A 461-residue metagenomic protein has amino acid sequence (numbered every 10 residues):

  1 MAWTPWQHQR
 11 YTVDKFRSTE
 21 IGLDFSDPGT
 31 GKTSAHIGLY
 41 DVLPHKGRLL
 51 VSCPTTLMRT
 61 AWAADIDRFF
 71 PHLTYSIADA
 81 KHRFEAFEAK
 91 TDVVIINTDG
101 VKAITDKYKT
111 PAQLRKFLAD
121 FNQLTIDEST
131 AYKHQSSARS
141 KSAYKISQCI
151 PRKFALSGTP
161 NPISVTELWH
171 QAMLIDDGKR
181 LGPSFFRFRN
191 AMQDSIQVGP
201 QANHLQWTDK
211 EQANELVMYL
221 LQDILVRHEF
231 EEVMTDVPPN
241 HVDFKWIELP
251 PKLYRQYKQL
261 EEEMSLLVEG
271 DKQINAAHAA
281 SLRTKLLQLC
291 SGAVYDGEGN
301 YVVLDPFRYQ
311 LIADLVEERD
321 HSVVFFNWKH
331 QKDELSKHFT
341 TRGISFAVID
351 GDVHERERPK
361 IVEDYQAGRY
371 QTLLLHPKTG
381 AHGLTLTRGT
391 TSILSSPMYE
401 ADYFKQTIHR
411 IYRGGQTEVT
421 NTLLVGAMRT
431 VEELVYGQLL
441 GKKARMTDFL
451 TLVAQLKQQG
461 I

Functional and structural regions predicted by a protein language model:
M1-A2, R17-I21, G29-T30, A35-P44 (+6 more regions): Conserved Helicase C-terminal RecA-like lobe
T33, K102-I104, I163-V165, Q331-S336 (+2 more regions): SF2 helicase motor core recognition
A35, K46-R68, P162-E167, W328-K329: Conserved Walker A/P-loop ATP-binding site and its immediately adjacent core in helicase/helicase-like ATPase domains
G47, A89, Q123, S140-F230 (+1 more regions): Conserved P-loop NTPase motor "coupling/switch" region that bridges the ATPase
T56, S76-F84, T98-A103, K133-S136 (+4 more regions): Conserved helicase motor
M58-K81, I175-G178: Conserved helix-turn-beta segment of the N-terminal RecA-like "Helicase ATP-binding" lobe in SF1/SF2 helicases
A89-K107, D364-A381: Conserved two-lobed SF2 helicase motor
Y399-I461: A conserved SF2-helicase RecA2
